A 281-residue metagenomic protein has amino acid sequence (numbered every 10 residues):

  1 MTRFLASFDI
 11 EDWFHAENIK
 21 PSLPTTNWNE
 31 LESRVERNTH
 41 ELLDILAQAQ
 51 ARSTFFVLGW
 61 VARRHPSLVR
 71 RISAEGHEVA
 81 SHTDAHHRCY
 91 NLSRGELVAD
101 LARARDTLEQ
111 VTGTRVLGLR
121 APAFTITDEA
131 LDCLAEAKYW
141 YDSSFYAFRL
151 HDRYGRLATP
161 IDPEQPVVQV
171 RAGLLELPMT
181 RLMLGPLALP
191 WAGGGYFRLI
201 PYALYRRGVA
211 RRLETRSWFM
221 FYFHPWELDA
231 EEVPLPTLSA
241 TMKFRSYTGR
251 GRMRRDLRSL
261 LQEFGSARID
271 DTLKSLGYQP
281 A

Functional and structural regions predicted by a protein language model:
M1-G118, A123-L184, L204-A281: Catalytic alpha-helical scaffold of carbohydrate-active enzymes acting on polysaccharides/glycoconjugates
V116, L189-L199: Surface-exposed cleft-lining segments at the edges of enzyme active sites
